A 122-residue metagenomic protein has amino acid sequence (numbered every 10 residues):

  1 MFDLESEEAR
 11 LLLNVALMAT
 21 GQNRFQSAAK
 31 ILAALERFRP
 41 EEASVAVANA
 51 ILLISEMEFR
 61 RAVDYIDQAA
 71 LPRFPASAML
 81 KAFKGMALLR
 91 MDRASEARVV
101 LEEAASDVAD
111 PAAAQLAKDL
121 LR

Functional and structural regions predicted by a protein language model:
S6-I31: Alpha-helical segment of the N-proximal tetratricopeptide repeat
M18, L52-L53, A87: Residue-level signature for tetratricopeptide repeat
A43-S44, F74-K81, D107-D119: Boundary/linker segments of alpha-helical solenoid repeat arrays
F74, L88-P111: TPR/TPR-like (Sel1-like) alpha-helical repeat modules
